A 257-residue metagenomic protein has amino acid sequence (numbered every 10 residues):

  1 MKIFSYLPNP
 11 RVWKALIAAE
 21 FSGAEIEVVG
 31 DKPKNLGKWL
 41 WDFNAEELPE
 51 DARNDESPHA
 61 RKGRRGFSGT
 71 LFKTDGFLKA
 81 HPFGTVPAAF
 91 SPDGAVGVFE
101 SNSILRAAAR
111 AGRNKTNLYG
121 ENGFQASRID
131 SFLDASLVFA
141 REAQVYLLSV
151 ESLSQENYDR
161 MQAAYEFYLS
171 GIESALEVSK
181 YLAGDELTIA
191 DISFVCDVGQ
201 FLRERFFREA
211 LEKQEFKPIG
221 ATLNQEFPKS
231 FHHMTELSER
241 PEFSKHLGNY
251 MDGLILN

Functional and structural regions predicted by a protein language model:
M1-D159: GST-like domain detector, emphasizing the conserved glutathione-binding G-site in the N-terminal thioredoxin-like
L7, A18-E20, M161-Y165, D191 (+1 more regions): Internal, well-ordered interaction modules that form the hydrophobic cores of assembly/scaffold domains in eukaryotic
V28, D185, H246-L247: A generic structural-conservation signal
P33-N35, L247-N257: C-terminal/domain-terminus segments
G120-E239: GST-like fold's C-terminal all-alpha helical module
G220, R240-M251: Exported/periplasmic ABC-transporter solute-binding proteins
